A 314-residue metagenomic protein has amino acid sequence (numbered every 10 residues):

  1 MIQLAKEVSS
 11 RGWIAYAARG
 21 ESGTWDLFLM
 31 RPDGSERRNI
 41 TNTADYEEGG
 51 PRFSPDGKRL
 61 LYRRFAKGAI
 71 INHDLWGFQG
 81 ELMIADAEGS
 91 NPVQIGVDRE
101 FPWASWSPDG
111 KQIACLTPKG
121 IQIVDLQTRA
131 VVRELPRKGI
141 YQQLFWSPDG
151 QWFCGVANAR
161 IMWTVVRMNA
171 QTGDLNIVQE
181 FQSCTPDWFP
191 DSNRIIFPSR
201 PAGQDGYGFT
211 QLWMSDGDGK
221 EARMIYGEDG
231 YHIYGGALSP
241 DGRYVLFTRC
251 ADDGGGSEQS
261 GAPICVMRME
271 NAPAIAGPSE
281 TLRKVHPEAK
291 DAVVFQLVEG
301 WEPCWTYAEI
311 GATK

Functional and structural regions predicted by a protein language model:
M1-K314: Sequence signature of WD/YWTD-type beta-propeller architectures
